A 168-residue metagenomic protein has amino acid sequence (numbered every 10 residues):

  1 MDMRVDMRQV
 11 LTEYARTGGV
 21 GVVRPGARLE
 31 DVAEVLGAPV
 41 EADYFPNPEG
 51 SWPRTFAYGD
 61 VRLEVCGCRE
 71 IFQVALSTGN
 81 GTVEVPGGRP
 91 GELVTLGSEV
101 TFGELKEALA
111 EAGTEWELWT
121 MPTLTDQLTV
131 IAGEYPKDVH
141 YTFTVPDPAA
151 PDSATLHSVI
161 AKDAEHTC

Functional and structural regions predicted by a protein language model:
M1-C168: Short helix/turn-capping signatures at newly exposed starts of structured segments
